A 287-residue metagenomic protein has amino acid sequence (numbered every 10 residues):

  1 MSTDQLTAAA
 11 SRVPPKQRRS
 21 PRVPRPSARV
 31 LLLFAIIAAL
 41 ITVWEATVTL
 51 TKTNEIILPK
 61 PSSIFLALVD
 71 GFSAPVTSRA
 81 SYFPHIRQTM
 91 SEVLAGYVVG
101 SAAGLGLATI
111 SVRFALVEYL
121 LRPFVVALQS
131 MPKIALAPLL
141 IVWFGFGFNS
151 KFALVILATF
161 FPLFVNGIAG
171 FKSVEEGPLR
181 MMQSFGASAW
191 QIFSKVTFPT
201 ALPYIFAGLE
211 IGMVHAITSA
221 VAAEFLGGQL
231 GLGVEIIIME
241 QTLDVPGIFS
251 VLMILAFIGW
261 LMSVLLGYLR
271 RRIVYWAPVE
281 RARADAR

Functional and structural regions predicted by a protein language model:
M1-I37, V264-R287: Transmembrane alpha-helical segments of polytopic membrane transport and secretion proteins
R22, L50-V98: Periplasmic/extracellular loop-to-transmembrane helix junction in inner-membrane transport proteins
Y82-I86, M90, L120-A127, G167 (+6 more regions): Hydrophobic alpha-helical elements at and bordering transmembrane segments of multi-pass membrane proteins
A95-V125: Transmembrane-helix boundary motif in ABC transporter permease subunits
V126-P162, A169-G170: Generic hydrophobic transmembrane alpha-helix motif, especially the helices
A153, L157, W190-A223, S250 (+1 more regions): Transmembrane alpha-helices
L163-L209, L232, I236: Short cytoplasmic-facing helical segments at TM-TM junctions of multi-pass membrane proteins
G233-R270: Hydrophobic alpha-helical transmembrane segments of polytopic membrane proteins
